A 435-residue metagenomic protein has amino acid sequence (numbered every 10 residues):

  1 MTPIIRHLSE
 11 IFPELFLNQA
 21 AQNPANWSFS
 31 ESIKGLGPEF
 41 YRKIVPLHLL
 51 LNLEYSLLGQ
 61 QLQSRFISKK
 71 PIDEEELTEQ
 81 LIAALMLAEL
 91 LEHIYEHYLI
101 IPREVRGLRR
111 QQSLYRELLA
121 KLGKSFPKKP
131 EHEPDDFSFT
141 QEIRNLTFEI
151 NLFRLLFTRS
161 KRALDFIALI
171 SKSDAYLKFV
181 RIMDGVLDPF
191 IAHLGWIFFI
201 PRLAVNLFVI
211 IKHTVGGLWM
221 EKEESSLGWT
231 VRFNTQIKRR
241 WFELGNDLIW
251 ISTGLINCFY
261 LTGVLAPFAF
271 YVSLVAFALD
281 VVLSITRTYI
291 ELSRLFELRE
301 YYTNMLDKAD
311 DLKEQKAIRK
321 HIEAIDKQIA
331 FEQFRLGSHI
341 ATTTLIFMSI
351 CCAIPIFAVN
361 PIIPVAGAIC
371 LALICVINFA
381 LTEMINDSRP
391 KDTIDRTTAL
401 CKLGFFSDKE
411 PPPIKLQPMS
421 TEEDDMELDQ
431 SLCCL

Functional and structural regions predicted by a protein language model:
M1-H339, C351-L371, A380-L432: Glycine-rich, hydrophobic membrane-spanning regions of integral membrane proteins that mediate transport
T342-I350: Final/C-terminal transmembrane alpha-helix of multipass membrane proteins
V376: C-terminal, active-site-flanking charged/polar segments
